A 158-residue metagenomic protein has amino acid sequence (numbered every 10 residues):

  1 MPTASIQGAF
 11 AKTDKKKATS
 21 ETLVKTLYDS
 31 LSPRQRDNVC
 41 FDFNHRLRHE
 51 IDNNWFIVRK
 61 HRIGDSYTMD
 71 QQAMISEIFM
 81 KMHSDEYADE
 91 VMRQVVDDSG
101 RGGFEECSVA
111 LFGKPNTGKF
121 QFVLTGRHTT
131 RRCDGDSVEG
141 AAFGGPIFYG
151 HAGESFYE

Functional and structural regions predicted by a protein language model:
M1-A11: N-terminal export signals
S5, K15-T19, S84: Alpha-helix capping and helix-coil boundary motifs
A9-K15, F43-V58: Short amphipathic alpha-helical interaction elements located at domain edges and within/adjacent to intrinsically
F10, S20, F112-K114: Short amphipathic alpha-helical surface micro-motifs
K12-S20, V24, I63-M74: Alpha/propeptide regions of enzymes that mature by internal proteolysis
K16-T19, L27, W55, K119: Short, flexible coil/linker segments at or flanking structured domains
L23-F43, I63, S76-M82, R132-D134: A structural feature that tracks compact, well-ordered secondary-structure segments with a strong bias toward
E50-E158: Acidic/His-rich structured neighborhood in mature extracellular/periplasmic domains
